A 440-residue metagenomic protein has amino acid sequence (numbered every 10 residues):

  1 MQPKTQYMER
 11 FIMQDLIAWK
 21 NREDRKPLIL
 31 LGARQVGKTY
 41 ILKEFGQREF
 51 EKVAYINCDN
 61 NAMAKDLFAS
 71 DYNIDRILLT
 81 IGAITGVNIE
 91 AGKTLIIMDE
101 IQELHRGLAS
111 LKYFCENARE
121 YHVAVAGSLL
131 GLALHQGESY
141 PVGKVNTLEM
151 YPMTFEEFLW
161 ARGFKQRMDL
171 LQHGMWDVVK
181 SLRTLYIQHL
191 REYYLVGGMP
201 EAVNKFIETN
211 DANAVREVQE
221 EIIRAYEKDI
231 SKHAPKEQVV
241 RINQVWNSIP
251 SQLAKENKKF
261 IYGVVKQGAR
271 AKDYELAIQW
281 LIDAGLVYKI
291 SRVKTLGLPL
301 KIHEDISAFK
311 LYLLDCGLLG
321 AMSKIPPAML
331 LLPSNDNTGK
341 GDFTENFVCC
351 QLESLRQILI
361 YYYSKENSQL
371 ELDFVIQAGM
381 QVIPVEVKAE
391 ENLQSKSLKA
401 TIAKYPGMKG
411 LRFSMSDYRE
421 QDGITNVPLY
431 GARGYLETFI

Functional and structural regions predicted by a protein language model:
M1-N21: N-terminal pre-Walker A segment at the start of P-loop NTPase domains
Q2, L134-A254: Interdomain motor-coupling "hinge/lid" segment immediately C-terminal to the ATP-binding subdomain of NTP-driven enzymes
K38: Conserved lysine of the Walker
I41, F45: Hydrophobic positions on the alpha1 helix immediately C-terminal to the Walker A/P-loop
N60-A91: Short glycine-rich substrate-engagement loop in P-loop NTPases that contacts/grips substrate
I97, H122-S128, E149: Structural recognition of the conserved hydrophobic beta-strand(s) that form the central parallel beta-sheet of P-loop
I207-E371, I376-A378: Accessory nucleic acid-recognition modules appended to NTPase machines
L352, L372-E391, G410: Conserved catalytic cores of phosphodiester-cleaving nucleases, focusing on short active-site segments
